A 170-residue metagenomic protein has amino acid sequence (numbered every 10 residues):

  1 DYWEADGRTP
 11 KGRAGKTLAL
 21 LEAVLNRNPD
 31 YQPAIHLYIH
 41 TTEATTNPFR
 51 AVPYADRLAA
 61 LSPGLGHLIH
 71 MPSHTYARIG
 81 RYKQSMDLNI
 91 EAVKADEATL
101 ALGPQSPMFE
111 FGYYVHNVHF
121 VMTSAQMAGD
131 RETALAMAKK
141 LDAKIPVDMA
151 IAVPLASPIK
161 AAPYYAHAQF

Functional and structural regions predicted by a protein language model:
R13, D30-P33, G64-H67, F109-Y113 (+2 more regions): Structural signature of alpha-solenoid helical repeat junctions
N26, D56-A60, V93-A101, A138-I151: Amphipathic alpha-helical segments of tetratricopeptide repeats
L37, M71, R78, F120 (+1 more regions): "A position-specific structural signal for the A-helix of alpha-solenoid helical repeats
T41-T42, Y76, A125: Residue at a conserved register position within TPR or TPR-like alpha-solenoid repeats
